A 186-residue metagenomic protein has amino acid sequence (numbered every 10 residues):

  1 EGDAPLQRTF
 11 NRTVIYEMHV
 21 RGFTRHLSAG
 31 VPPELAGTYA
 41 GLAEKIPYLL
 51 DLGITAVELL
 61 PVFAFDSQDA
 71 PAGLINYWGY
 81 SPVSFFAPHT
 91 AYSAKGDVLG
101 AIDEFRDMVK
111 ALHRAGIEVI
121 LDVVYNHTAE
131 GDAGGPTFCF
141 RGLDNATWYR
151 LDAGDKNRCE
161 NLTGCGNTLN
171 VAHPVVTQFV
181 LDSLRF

Functional and structural regions predicted by a protein language model:
E1-N11: Basic K/R-rich, polyanion-interacting modules in nucleoproteins and related proteins
H19-F186: Substrate-binding/active-site clefts of carbohydrate-active enzymes
